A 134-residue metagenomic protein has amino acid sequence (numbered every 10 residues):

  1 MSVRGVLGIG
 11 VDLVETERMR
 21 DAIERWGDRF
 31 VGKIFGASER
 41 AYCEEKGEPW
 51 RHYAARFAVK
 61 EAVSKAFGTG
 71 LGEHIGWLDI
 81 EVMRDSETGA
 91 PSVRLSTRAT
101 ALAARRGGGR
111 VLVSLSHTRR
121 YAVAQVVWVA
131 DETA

Functional and structural regions predicted by a protein language model:
M1-A134: Core catalytic alpha/beta fold that binds nucleotide/phospho-ligands
